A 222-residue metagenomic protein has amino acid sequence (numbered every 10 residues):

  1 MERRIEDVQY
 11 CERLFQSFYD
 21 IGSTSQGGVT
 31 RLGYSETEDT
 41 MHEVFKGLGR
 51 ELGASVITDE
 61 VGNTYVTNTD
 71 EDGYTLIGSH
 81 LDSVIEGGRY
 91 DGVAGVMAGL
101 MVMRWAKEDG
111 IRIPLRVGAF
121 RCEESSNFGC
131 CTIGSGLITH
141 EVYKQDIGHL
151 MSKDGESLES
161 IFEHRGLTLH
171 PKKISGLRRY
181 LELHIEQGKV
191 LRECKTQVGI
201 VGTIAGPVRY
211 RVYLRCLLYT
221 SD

Functional and structural regions predicted by a protein language model:
E2, E6, G87-Y90, S126: Alpha-helix capping and helix-loop boundary segments enriched in small/acidic/polar residues
E2-S35, R121: N-terminal capping segment at the start of a domain
D7-L14, T37, M41-L48, V102 (+3 more regions): General structural feature for long, well-ordered alpha-helical segments within catalytic domains of soluble enzymes
S23-T69: A non-catalytic alpha/beta surface segment that caps or lines the substrate-entry region of metallo-dependent hydrolase
L48, L52, E60, T64-D91 (+2 more regions): Catalytic-core environment of secreted peptidases
V84, A94-V198: Acidic/histidine-rich catalytic neighborhood of metal-dependent amide-processing enzymes
G199-C216: Short beta-strand elements
Y219-D222: Conserved small/polar residues in nucleotide/adenosyl-binding loops
